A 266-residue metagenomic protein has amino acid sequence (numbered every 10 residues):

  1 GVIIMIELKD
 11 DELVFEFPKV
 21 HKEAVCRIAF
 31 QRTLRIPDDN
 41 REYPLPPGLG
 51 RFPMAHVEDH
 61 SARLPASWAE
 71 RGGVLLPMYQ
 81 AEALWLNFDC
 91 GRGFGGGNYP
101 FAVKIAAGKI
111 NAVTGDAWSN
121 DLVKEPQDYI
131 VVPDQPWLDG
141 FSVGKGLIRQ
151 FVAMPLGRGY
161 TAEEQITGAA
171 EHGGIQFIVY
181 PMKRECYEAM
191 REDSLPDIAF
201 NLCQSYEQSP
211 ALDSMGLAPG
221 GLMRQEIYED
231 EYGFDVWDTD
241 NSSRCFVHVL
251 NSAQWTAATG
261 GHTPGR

Functional and structural regions predicted by a protein language model:
I3-R266: Intrinsically disordered, low-complexity segments enriched in small/polar residues
